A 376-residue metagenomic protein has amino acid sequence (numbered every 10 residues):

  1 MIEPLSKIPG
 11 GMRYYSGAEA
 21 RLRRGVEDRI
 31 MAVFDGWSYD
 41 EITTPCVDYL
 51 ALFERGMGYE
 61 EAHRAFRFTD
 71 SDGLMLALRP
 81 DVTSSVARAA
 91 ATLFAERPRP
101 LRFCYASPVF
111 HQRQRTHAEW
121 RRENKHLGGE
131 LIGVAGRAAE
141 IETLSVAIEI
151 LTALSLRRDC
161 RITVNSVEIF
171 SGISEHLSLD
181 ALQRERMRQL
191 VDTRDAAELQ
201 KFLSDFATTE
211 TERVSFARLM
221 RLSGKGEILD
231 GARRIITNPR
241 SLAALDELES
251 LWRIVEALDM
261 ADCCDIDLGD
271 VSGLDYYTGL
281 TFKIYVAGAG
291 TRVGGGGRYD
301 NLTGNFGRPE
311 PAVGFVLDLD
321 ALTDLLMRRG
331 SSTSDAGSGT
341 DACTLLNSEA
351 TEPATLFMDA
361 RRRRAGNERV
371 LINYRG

Functional and structural regions predicted by a protein language model:
M1-S84, I141: TRNA-binding/sensing appendages of the translation machinery
I2, E19-W37, Y49, T83-E96 (+2 more regions): Positively charged, Gly/Ser-enriched RNA/tRNA-binding surfaces
E41-T44, Y105, R161-N165, D265-D267: A structural signal for short, well-ordered beta-strand segments and their strand-loop junctions that often border
T44-H63, V164-E175, D270-T278: Beta-rich nucleic-acid/ligand-interaction surfaces
E60-E61, L179-D180, T333: Short, hinge-like loop/turn segments at secondary-structure boundaries
R64-S71, S178-K201: Acidic, His- and aromatic-enriched active-site or binding-groove loops in soluble protein domains that engage sugars
M75, R161-I162, G314: A residue-level structural signature of the nucleotidyltransferase/glycosyltransferase Rossmann-like core
L154-R157, R161, V167-S171, Q183 (+1 more regions): Extended alpha-helical scaffolds
